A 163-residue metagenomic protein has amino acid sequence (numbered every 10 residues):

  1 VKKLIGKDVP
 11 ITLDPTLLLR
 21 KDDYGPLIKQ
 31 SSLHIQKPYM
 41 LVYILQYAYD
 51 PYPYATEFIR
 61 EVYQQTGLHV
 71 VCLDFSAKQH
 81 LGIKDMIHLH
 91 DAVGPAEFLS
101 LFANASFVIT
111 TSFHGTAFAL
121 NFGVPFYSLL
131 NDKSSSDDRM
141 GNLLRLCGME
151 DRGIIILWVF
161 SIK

Functional and structural regions predicted by a protein language model:
V1-K163: Active-site anion-handling motifs in enzyme catalytic cores
